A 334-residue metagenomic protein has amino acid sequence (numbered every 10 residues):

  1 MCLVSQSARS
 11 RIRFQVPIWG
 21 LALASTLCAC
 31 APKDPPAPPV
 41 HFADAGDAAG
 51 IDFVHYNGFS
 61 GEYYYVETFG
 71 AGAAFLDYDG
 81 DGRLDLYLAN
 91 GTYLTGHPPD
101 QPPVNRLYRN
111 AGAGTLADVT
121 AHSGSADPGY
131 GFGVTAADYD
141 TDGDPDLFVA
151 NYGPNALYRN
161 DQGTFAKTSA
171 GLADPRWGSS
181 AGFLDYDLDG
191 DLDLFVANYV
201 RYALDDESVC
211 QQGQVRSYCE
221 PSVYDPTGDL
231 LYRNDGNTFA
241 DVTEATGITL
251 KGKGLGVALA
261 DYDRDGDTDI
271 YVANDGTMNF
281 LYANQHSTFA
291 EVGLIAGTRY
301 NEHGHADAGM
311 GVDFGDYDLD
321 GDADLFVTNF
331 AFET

Functional and structural regions predicted by a protein language model:
M1-F14: N-terminal secretory signal peptides that target proteins for export/translocation
M1-V4, A29-T334: Acidic, glycine/proline-rich Ca2+-coordinating loop motifs
S10, A24-T26, L76: Short stretches within intrinsically disordered, low-complexity N-terminal or propeptide regions
Q15-C28: Bacterial N-terminal signal peptides
